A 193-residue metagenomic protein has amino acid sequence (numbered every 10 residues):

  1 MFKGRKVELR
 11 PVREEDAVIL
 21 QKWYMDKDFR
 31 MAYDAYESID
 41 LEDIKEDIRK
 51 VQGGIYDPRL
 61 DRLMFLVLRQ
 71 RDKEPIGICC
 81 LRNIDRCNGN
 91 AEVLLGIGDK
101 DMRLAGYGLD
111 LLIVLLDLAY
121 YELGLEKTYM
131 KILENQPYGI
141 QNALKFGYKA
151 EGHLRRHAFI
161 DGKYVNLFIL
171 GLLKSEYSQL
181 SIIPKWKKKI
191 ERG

Functional and structural regions predicted by a protein language model:
F2-K6, V12-A17, Q70-G193: Acyl-donor (CoA/ACP) binding surface of acyl/acetyltransferases
A17, D28-F29, G53-Y56: Generic structural signal for secondary-structure transition and capping sites
L20-Q21, I44, V93: Hydrophobic pocket/interface hotspot
W23-M25: Short Gly/aromatic-enriched secondary-structure transition segments
K27-D28, L123: Structural motif
D28-K50: Conserved GNAT-fold acetyl-CoA-binding loop/helix
E37, D61-M64, I183-K189: Short, flexible loop/turn segments with low-complexity composition
Q52-L66: A short helix-loop-beta-strand connector motif used in the catalytic cores of GNAT acetyltransferases and, in some
